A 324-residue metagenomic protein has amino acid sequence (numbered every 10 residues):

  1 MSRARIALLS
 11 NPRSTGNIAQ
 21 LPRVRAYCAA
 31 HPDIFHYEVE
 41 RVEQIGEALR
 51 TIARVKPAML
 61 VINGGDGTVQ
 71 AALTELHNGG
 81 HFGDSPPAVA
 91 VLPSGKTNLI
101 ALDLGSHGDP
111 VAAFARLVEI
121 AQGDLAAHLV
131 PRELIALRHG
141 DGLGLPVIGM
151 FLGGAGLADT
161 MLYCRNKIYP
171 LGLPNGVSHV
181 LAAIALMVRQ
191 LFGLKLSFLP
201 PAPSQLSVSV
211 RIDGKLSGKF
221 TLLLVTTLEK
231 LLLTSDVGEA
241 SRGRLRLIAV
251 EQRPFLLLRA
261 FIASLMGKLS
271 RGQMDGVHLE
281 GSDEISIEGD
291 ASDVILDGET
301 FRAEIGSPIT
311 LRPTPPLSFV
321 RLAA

Functional and structural regions predicted by a protein language model:
M1-N63, G67-G79, D84, V111-A115 (+1 more regions): ATP/NTP phosphate-donor binding region
S10-N11, S94, Q252: Cofactor-binding loop segments of dinucleotide-utilizing enzymes, especially the Rossmann-like FAD- and NAD(P)+-binding
T15-A19, D159, L232-T234: Short N-terminal binding/cap micro-motifs at the start of the first secondary-structure element
G65-T68, S94-T97, A155, L228-E229: Short glycine-rich anion-binding loops that position phosphate/pyrophosphate groups of nucleotides and phosphorylated
N78, F82-S217: Catalytic core of DAGKc-family lipid kinases
G153, L157, L222-D236, I295 (+1 more regions): Glycine-rich phosphate/pyrophosphate-binding beta-alpha loops
R211-S217, L233-A324: ATP/nucleoside-binding phosphotransfer catalytic cores, i.e., glycine-rich phosphate-binding loops
